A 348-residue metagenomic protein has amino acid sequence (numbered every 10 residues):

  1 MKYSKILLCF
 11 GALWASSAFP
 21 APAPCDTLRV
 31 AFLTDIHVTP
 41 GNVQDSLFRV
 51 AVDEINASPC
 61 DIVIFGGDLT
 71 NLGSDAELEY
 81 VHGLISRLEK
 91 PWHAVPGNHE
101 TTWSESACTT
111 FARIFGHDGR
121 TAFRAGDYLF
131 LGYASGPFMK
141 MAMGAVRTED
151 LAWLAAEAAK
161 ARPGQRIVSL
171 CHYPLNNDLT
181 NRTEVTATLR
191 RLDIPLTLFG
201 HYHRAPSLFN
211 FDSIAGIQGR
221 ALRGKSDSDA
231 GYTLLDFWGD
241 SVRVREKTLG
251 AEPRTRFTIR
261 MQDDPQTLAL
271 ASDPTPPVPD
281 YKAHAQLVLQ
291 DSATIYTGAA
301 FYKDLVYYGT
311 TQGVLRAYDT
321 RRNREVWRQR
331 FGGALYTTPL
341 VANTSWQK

Functional and structural regions predicted by a protein language model:
K5-S17: Bacterial N-terminal signal peptides
A18-E79: N-terminal active-site segment of His-dependent metallophosphoesterases
T27-P40, D127-P137, V168-H172, A215-R220 (+1 more regions): Active-site-proximal beta-strand elements of phosphoester/diester hydrolases
D35, G67-D68, G97-N98, H172 (+1 more regions): Active-site glycine-centered loops adjacent to acidic/histidine catalytic or metal-binding residues that shape
D75-P163, E184-L196, S207-G219, S228-W238: Extended active-site neighborhood of metal-dependent phosphoesterases/phosphodiesterases
A158-N177: Short acidic, glycine-rich surface-loop motifs adjacent to enzyme active sites
I214-P277: Binuclear metal-dependent phosphoesterase catalytic core
Q262-I295, A300-Y336, L340-K348: Extracytoplasmic/lumenal domain signature
